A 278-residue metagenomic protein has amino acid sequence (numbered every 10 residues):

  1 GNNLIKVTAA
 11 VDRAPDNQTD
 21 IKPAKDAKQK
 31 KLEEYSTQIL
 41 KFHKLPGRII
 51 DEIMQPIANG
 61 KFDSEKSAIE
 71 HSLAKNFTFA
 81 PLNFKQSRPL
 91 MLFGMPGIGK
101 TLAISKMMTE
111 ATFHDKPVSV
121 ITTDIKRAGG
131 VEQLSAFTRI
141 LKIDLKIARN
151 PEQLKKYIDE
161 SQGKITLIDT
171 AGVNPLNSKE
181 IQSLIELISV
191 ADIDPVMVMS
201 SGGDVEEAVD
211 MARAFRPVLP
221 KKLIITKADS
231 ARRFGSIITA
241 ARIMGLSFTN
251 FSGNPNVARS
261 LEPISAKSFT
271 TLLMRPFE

Functional and structural regions predicted by a protein language model:
G1-F79: Non-catalytic terminal/linker segments enriched in charged/polar, low-complexity residues
K31, S36-H43, E52-P56, A241-E278: NTP-binding/hydrolysis catalytic cores, primarily Walker-type P-loop NTPases
A80-S87: Phosphate-binding P-loop
F93-P96, V118-G129, A136-L154, I158-I181: Switch II (G3) loop of P-loop NTPases
K100: Conserved lysine of the Walker
A103, M107, Q133: Hydrophobic positions on the alpha1 helix immediately C-terminal to the Walker A/P-loop
P117-S119, D192-M199, R216-G253, A258: Conserved beta-strand/loop subsegment of P-loop NTPase cores
S119, K164-I165, S178-G203: Inter-motif core of Ras-like GTPase G domains
